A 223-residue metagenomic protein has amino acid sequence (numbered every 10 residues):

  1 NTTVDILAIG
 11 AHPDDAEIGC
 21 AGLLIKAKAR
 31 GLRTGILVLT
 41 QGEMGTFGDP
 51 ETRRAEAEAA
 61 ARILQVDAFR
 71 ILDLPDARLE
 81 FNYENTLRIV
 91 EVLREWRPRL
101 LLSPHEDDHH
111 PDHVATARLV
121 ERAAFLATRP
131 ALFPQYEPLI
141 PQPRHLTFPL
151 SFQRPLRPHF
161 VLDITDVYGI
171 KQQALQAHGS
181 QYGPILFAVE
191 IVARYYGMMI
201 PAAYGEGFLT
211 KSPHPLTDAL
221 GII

Functional and structural regions predicted by a protein language model:
N1-I9, E80-I223: Metal-dependent de-N-acetylase/amidase catalytic core
N1-W96: Active-site rim/loop-helix segments in enzyme catalytic domains that contact anionic ligands
